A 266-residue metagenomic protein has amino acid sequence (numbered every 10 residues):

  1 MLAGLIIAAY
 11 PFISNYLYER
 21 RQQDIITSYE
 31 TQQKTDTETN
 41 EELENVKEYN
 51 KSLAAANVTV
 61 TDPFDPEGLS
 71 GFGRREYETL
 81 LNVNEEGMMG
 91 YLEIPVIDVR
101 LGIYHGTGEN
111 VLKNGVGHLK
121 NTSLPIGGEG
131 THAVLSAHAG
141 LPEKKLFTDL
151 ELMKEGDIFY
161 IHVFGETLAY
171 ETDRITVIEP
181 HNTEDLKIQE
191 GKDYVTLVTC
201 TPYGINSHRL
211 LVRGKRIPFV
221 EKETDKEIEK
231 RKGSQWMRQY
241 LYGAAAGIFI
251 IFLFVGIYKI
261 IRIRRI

Functional and structural regions predicted by a protein language model:
M1-M237: Solvent-exposed, non-transmembrane regions of membrane-associated and secreted proteins
E227-I266: C-terminal single-pass membrane-anchor helix
